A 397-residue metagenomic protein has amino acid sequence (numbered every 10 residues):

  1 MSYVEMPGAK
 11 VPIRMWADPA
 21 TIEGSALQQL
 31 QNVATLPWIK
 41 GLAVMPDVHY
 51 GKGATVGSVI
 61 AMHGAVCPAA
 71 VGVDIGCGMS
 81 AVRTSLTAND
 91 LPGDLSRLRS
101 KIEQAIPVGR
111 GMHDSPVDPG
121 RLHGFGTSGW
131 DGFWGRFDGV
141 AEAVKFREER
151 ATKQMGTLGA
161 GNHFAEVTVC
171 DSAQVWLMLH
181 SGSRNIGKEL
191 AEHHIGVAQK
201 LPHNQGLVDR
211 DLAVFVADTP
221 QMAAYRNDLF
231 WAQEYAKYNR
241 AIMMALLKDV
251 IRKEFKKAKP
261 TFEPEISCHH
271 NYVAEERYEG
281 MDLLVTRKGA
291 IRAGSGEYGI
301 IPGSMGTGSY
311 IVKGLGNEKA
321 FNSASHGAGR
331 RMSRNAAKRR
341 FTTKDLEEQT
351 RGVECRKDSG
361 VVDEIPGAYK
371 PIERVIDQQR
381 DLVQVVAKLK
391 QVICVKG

Functional and structural regions predicted by a protein language model:
S2-Q29, P37-G41, Y50-V56, V66-P68 (+2 more regions): Domain-length cofactor-binding catalytic modules of enzymes
K52-S80: Active-site cofactor/substrate anionic-group-binding motifs, chiefly glycine- and Lys/Arg-rich phosphate-binding loops
H63-G64, S85-T87, L315: Short loop segments at secondary-structure junctions
G78-S115: Compact, glycine/acidic-enriched structural inserts
